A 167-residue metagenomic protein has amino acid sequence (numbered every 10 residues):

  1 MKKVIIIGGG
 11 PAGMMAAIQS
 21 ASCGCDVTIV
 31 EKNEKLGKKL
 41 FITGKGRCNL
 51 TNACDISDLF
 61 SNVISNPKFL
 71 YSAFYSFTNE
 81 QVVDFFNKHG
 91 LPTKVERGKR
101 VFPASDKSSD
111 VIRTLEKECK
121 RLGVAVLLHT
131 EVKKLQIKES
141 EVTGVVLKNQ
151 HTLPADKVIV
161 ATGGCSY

Functional and structural regions predicted by a protein language model:
M1-K3, E96, H129, A155: Phosphate-coordination loops involved in phosphoryl transfer and adenosine-cofactor binding
K2-I29: N-terminal Rossmann-like FAD-binding beta1-loop-alpha1 element of flavoenzymes
I6, G10-A12, K35, G164-S166: Residue-level detector of alpha-helix initiation sites
M15, Q19, E34, C48-L50 (+1 more regions): Mobile amphipathic helical/loop "lid" adjacent to a hydrophobic cofactor/ligand pocket
M15, Q19, L40, V158: Hydrophobic/aromatic ligand-binding patch that stacks against planar heteroaromatic rings of cofactors or nucleotides
E31, E96-R97, T130, I159: Short loop/turn and capping residues at structural boundaries
K32-A125: Conserved N-terminal/central alpha/beta ligand/cofactor-binding core
S109-Y167: Predominantly flavin-linked oxidoreductase catalytic cores and closely associated redox partners
